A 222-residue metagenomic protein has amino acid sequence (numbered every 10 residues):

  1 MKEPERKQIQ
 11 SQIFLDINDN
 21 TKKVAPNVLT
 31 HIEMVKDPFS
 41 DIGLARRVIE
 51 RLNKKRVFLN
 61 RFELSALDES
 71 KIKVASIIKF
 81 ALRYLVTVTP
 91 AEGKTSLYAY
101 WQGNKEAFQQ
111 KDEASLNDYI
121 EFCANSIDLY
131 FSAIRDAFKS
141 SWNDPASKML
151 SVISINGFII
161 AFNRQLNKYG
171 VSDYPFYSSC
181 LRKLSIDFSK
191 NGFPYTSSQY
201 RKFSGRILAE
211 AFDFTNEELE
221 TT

Functional and structural regions predicted by a protein language model:
K2-Y195: Solvent-exposed functional surfaces
R182-T222: Eukaryote-biased recognition of C-terminal alpha-helical segments
